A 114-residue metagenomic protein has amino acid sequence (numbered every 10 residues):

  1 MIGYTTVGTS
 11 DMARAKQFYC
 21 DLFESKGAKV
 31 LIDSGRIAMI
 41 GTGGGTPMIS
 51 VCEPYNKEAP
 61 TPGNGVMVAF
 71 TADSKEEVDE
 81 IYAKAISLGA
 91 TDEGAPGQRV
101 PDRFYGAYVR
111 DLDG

Functional and structural regions predicted by a protein language model:
M1-G3, A13, S25, K29 (+1 more regions): Intrinsic disorder/low-complexity detector
G3-S10, G43, P60-K84, Y105-R110: Vicinal oxygen chelate
V7-M48: Core segments of cupin and vicinal oxygen chelate
A15-Y19, A85, G114: Conserved active-site tyrosine of GNAT-family acetyltransferases
K26-D33, E76, L88, G94-Q98: Long, contiguous binding/interaction regions
M48-E53, Y108: Conserved beta-strand in the GNAT
I86-G114: Vicinal oxygen chelate
